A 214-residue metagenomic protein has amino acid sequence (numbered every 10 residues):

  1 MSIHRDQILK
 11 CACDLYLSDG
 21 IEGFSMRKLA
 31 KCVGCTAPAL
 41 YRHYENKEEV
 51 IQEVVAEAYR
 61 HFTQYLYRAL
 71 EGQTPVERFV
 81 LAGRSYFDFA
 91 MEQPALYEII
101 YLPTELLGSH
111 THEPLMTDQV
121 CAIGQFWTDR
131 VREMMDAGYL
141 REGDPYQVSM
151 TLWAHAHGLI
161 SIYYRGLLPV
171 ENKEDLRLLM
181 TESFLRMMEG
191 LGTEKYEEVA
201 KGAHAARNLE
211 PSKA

Functional and structural regions predicted by a protein language model:
M1-D19, G23-C32, E48-Q52: Basic, helix-initiating cap at the start of DNA-binding domains
V33-Y44: Short hydrophobic/aromatic patch on the recognition helix
V50-A58, L66, I100, G108: Alpha-helical DNA-contacting segments of helix-turn-helix folds
E53, Y67-E98, V148-L152: Hydrophobic alpha-helical connector segments
Y67, T111-A137, Y146-T151, L178-E189: Amphipathic alpha-helical packing segments from all-alpha helical-bundle domains
E77-V80, T117-Q119, D136-A154, A200-A206: All-alpha amphipathic helical-bundle segments outside canonical DNA-binding/catalytic cores that form hydrophobic
F89-E92, D129, E133, L152-E171 (+1 more regions): Amphipathic C-terminal alpha-helical segment
E92-H110, S161-L167: Amphipathic alpha-helical segments used for helix-helix packing
